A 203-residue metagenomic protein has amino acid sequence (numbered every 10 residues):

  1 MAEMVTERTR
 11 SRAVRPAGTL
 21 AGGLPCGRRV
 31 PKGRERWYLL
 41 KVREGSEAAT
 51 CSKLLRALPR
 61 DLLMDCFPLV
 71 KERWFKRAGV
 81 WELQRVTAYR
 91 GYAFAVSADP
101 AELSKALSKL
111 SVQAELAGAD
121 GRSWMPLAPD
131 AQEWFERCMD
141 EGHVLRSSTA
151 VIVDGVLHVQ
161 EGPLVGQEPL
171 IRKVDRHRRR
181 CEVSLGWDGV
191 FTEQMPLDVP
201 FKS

Functional and structural regions predicted by a protein language model:
A2-H158, E182-S203: Acidic-enriched and Gly/Ser
A88, V174-R176: Generic beta-strand structural signal
E161-V165: Short, charged beta-turn/beta-strand-edge "cap" motif at the junction between a beta-strand and an adjacent loop
G166-V174: Short beta-strand-centered aromatic/proline hotspots
R178-R180: A generic structural signal for beta-strand entry/edge sites
